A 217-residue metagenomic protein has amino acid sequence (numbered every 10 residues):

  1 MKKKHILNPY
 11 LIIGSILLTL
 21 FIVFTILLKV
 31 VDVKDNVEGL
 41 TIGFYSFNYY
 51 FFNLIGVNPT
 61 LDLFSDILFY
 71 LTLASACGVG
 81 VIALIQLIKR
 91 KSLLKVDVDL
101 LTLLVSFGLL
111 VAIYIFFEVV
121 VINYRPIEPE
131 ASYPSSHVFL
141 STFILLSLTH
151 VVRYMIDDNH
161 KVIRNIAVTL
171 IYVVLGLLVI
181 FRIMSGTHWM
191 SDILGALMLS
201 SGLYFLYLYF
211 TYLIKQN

Functional and structural regions predicted by a protein language model:
M1-I6, Q86-V98, D158-I163: Membrane-interfacial, low-structure loops and terminal tails that flank and connect transmembrane helices in multi-pass
M1-S75, V119-P126: N-terminal transmembrane-helix/juxtamembrane module of multi-pass inner/ER membrane proteins
K4-L11, E118, N123-N217: Membrane-embedded catalytic cores of phosphoryl/pyrophosphoryl-handling enzymes
I6-Y10, G43, L63, V96 (+3 more regions): Hydrophobic, aromatic-rich alpha-helical transmembrane segments and their membrane-interface anchor motifs
G14-L18, A74-S75, L103-I115, L197 (+1 more regions): Alpha-helical transmembrane spans of integral membrane proteins, capturing the lipid-embedded, hydrophobic core of TM
L20-I26, G108-I115, Y172-I183: Aromatic-anchored segments of alpha-helical transmembrane domains
A76-L110: Interfacial segments of alpha-helical transmembrane regions
L84-K89, F116-Y124: Transmembrane alpha-helix boundary signature
